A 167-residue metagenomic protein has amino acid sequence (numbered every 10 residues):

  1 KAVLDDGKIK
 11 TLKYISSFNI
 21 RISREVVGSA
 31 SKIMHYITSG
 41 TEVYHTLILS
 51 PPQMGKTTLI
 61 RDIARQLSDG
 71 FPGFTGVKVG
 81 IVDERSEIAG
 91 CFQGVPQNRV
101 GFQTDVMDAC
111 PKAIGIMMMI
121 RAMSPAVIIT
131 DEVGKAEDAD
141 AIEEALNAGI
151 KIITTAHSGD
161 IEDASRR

Functional and structural regions predicted by a protein language model:
K1-Y44: P-loop NTP-binding catalytic core
V27-K32, V106-I114, V133: A general structural motif
S39-T41, P51-P52, D69-F74, P96-R99 (+2 more regions): Conserved catalytic network of the ASCE P-loop NTPase/AAA+ motor domain
V43-R65: Glycine-rich phosphate-binding P-loop
P52-Q53, E84-E87, A109, E132-G134 (+1 more regions): Short, ordered loop/turn segments at secondary-structure junctions
L59-D62, K112-M118, A141: Well-ordered alpha-helical segments embedded in enzymatic catalytic cores
S68-M117: P-loop NTPase switch/communication element
M123-R167: Conserved P-loop NTPase nucleotide-binding/switch module
